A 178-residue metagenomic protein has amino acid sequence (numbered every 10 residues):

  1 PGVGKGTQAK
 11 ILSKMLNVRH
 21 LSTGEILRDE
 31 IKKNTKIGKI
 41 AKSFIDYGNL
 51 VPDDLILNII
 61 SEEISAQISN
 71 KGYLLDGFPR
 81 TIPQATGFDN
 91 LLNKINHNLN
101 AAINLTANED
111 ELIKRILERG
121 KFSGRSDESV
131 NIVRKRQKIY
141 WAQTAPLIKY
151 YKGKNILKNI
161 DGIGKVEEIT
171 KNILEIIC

Functional and structural regions predicted by a protein language model:
P1-C178: Glycine-rich phosphate-binding loop of ATP-dependent small-molecule kinases
